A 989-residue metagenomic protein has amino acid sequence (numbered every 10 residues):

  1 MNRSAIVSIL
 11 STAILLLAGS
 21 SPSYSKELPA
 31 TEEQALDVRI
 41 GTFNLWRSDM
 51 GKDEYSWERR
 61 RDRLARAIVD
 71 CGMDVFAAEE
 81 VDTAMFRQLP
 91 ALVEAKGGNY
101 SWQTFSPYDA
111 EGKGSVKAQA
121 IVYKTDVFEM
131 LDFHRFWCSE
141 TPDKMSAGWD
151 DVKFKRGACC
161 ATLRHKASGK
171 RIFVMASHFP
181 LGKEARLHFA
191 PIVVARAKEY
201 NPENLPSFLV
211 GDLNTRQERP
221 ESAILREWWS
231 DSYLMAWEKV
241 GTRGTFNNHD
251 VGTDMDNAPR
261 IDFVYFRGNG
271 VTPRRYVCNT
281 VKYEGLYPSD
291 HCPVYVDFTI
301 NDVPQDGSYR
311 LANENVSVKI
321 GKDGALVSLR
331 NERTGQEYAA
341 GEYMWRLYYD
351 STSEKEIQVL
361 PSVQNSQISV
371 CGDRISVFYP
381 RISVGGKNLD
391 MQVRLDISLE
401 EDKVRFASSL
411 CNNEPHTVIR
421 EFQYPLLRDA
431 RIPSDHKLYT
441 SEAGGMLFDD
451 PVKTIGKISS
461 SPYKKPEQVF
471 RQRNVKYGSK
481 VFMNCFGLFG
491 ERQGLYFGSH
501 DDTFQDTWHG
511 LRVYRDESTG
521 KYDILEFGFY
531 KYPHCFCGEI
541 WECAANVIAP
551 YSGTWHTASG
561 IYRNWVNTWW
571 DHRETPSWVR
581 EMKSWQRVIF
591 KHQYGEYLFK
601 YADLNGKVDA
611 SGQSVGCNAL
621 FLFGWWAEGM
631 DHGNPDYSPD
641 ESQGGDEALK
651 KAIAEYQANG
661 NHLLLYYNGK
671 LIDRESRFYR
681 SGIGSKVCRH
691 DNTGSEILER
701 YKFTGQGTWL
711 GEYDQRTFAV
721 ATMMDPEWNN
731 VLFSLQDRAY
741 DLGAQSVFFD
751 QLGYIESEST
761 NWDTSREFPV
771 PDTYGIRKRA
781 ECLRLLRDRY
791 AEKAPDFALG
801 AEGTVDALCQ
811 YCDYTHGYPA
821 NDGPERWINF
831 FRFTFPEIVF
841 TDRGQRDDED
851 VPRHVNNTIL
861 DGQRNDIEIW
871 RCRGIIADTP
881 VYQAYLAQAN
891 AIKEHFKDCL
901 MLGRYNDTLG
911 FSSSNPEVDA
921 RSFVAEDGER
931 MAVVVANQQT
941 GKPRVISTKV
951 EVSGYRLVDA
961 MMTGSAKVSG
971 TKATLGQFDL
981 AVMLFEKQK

Functional and structural regions predicted by a protein language model:
N2, I6-V7, I14, S21-V93 (+3 more regions): N-terminal, active-site-proximal structural segment of metallo-dependent hydrolase catalytic domains
K26-L28, V127, K198-F208, T215-P304: Metal-dependent phosphoester-hydrolase catalytic domains
G41, P550-G629: An acidic-aromatic substrate-binding cleft motif
T42-R61, S139-F154, P180: Acidic/histidine-rich helix-loop elements that form or flank divalent-metal/phosphate-binding sites at the catalytic
E79-R171, V277-C278: Structured beta-strand-rich core segments of catalytic domains in phosphoester-bond hydrolases
D306-L311, V316-S317, L329, T334-V384 (+2 more regions): Polysaccharide-binding surfaces and accessory modules of carbohydrate-active proteins
E539-A545, L735, G775-T963, L975-F985: Active-site-proximal substrate-binding groove within the catalytic cores of carbohydrate-active enzymes
L665, G669-L742: Active-site-adjacent "subsite" loops/lids of carbohydrate-active enzymes
